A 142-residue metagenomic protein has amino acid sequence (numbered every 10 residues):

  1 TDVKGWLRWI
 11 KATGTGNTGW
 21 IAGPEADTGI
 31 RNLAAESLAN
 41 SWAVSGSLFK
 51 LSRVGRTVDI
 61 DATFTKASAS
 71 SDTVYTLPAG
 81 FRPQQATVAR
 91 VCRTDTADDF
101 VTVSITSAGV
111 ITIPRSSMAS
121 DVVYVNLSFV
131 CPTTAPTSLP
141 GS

Functional and structural regions predicted by a protein language model:
T1, G46-R53, D99-S107: Short, exposed beta-strand/loop patches in secreted or surface proteins that constitute
T1-E25, V58-I60: Short, surface-exposed terminal/edge motifs of secreted or surface/virion proteins that either
V3, T13-G16, T76-P83, D95-A97: Exposed regions on extracellular, virion, or secretory-pathway luminal proteins
K4, D27-G29, D61, A97 (+1 more regions): Intrinsically disordered, low-complexity regions of eukaryotic proteins
A12, T63, S116: Surface loops and adjacent helix of pleckstrin homology
T13-S45, A119-D121, S128-S142: Glycine-rich, low-complexity segments
N32, N40-C92: Beta-rich globular "head" domains
V88-G141: Helix-rich interaction surfaces within compact, conserved domain-sized segments that mediate assembly or partner
